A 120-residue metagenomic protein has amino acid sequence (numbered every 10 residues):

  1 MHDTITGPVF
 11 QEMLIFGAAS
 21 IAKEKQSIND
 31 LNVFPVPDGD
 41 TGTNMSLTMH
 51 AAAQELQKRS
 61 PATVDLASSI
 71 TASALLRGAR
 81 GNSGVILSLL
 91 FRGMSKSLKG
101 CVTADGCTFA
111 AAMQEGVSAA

Functional and structural regions predicted by a protein language model:
M1-A120: N-terminal loops that bind phosphate or other acidic moieties and the adjacent beta-alpha structural core
